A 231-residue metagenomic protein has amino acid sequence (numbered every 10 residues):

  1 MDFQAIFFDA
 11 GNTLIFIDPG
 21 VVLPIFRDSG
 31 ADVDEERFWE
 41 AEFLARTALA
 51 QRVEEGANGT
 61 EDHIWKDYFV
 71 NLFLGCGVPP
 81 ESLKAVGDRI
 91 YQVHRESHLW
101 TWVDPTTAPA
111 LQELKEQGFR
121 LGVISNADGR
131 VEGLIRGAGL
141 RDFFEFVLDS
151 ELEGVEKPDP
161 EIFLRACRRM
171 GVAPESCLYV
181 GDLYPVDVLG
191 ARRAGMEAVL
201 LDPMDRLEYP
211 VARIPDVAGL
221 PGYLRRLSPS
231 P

Functional and structural regions predicted by a protein language model:
M1-F8, T13, E36, E81-L83 (+2 more regions): Asp-based, Mg2+/Mn2+-dependent phosphohydrolase catalytic module
M1-P109, E116-Q117: N-terminal helical cap/lid subdomain that shapes the substrate entry/recognition surface in HAD-like hydrolases
